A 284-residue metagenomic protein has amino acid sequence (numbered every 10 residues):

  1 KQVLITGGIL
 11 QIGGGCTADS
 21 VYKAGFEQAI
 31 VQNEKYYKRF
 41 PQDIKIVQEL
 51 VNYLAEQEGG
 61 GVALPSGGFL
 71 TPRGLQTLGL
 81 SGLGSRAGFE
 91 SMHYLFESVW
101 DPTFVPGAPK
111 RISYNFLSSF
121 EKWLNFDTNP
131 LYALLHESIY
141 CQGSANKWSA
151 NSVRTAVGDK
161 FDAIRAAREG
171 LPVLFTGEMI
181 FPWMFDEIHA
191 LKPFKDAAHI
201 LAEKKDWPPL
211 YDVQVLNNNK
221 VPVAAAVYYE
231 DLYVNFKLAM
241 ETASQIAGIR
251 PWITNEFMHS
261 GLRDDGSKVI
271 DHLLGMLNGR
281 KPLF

Functional and structural regions predicted by a protein language model:
Q2-E58: A catalytic-pocket lid/entrance helix-loop region that shapes and gates access to the active site across common
L4-V21, S244-L262: Catalytic or ion-translocation cores adjacent to nucleophile or general acid/base/metal-coordination motifs in diverse
G61-K204: Alpha/beta-hydrolase fold active-site neighborhood
S85-R86, Y229-Y233: Acidic catalytic loop of the alpha/beta-hydrolase fold
Y94-F96, N235-S244: Short alpha-helix in the alpha/beta-hydrolase fold that links the catalytic acid
N218-N219, A224-V227: Short beta-strand/loop motif that positions the catalytic acidic residue of the alpha/beta-hydrolase fold
Y233, I253-H272: Catalytic histidine-centered segment of alpha/beta-hydrolase-like enzymes
L274-L283: Catalytic cores of eukaryotic secretory-pathway lumenal/extracellular enzymes that build and remodel glycoconjugates
